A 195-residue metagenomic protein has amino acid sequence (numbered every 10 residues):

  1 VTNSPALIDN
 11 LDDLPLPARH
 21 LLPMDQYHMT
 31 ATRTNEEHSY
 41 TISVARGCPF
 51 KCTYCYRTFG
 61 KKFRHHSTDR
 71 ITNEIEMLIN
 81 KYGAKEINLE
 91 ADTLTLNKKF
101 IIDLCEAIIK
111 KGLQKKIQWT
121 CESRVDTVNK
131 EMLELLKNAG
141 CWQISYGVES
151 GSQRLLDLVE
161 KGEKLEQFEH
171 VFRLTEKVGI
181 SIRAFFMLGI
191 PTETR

Functional and structural regions predicted by a protein language model:
V1-L11, P15: Glycine-rich beta-alpha loop elements in corrinoid/cobalamin-binding modules across cobalamin-dependent enzymes
A18-F185, I190: Radical SAM [4Fe-4S] cluster-binding motif and immediate context
T192-R195: Active-site glycine- and acidic-residue-rich loops that bind and position anionic ligands or nucleotide-like cofactors
